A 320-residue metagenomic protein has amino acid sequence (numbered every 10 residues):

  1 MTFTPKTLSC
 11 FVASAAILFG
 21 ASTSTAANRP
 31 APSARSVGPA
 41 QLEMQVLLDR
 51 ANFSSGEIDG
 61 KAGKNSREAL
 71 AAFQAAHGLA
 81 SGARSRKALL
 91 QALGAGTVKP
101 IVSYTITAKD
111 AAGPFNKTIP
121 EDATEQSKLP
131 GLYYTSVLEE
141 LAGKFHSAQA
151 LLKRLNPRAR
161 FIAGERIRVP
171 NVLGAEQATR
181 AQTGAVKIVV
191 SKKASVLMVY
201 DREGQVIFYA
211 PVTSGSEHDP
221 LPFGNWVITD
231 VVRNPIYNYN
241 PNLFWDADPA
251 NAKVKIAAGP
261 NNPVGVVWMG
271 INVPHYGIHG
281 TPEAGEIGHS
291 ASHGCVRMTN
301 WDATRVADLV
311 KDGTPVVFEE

Functional and structural regions predicted by a protein language model:
T2-T4, T23-E57, K99-S127: Acidic, Ser/Thr/Pro/Gly-enriched interdomain connector segments
S9-G20: Bacterial N-terminal signal peptides
A34-G82, A142-S147: A short amphipathic alpha-helical interaction element
L42, V46, K64-A72, K87 (+6 more regions): Solvent-exposed, polar/charged alpha-helical surfaces in well-ordered, non-transmembrane soluble domains, broadly
D49-F53, A71-L79, G94-V98, G143-R160 (+5 more regions): Sec-exported extracytoplasmic/periplasmic mature domains
K64-D110, K153-T183: Extracellular LysM carbohydrate-binding repeats and other cell-envelope/extracellular binding modules
S127-Y209: Secretory/export targeting leaders with adjacent low-complexity proregions
A175-T281, D308, D312: Gly/Pro-biased beta-strand-loop elements
